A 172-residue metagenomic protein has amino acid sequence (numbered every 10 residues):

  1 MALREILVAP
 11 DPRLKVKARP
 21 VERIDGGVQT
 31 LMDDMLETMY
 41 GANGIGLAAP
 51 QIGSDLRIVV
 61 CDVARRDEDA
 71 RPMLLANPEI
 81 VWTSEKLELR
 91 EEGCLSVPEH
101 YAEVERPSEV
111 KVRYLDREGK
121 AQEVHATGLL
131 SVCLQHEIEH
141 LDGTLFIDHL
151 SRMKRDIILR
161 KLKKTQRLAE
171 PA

Functional and structural regions predicted by a protein language model:
M1-A172: Positively charged
